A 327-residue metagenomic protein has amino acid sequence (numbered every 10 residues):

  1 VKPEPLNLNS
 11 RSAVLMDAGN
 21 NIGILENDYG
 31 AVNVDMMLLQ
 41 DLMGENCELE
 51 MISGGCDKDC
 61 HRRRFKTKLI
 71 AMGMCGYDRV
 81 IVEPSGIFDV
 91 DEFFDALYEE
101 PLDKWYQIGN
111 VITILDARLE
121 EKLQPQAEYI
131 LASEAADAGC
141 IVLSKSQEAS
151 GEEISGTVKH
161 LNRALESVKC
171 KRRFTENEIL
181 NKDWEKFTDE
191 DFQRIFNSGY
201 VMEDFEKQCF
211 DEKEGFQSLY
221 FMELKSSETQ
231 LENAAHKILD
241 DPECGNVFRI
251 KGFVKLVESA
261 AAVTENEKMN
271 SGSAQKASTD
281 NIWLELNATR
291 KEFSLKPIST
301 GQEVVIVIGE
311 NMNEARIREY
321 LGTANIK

Functional and structural regions predicted by a protein language model:
P3-P5: Walker A/P-loop
L8-Q124: Nucleotide-state-sensitive switch-loop elements of NTP-binding domains
N20, G30, D78, Q217 (+2 more regions): A generic structural signal for short beta-strands and their flanking turns/coil linkers
G54, S85-I87, Q147, L224 (+1 more regions): Short beta->alpha junction loops/turns
C75, R79-E176, L180-N181: Phosphate/Mg2+-binding loops and adjacent switch elements in nucleotide/diphosphate-handling enzyme cores
S133, D137-L143, E148-T300, M312-E314 (+1 more regions): C-terminal accessory "lid"/substrate-recognition subdomains
E303-E310: Short, well-ordered beta-strand elements
